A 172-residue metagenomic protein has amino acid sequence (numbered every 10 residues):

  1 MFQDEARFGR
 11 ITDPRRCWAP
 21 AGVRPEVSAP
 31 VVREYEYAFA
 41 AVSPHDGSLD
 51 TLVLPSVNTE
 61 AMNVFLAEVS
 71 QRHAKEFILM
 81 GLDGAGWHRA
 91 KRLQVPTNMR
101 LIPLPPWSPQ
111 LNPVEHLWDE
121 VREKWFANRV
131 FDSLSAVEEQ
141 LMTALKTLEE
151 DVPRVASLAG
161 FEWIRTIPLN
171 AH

Functional and structural regions predicted by a protein language model:
M1-H172: Short functional hotspots at interaction and active-site rims
